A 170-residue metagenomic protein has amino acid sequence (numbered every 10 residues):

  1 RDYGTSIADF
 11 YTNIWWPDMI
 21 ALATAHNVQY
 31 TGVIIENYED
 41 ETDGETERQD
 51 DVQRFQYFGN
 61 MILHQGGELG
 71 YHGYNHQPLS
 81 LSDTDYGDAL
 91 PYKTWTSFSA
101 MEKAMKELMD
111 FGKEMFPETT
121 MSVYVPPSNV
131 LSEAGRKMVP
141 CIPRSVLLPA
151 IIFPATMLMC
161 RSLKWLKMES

Functional and structural regions predicted by a protein language model:
R1-R54, N60, E133, K164 (+1 more regions): Terminal accessory/targeting
R1-S6, R136-K137, C141-S170: C-terminal active-site subregion of NodB/CE4 polysaccharide deacetylases
N13, P17, F111, P143 (+1 more regions): Generic detector of bulky aromatic hydrophobic side chains
T24, L63, P140: Anion (oxyanion) recognition and catalysis
Q29-S132, I152: Metal-dependent polysaccharide deacetylase catalytic core of the NodB/CE4 family, i.e., the active-site-bearing domain
